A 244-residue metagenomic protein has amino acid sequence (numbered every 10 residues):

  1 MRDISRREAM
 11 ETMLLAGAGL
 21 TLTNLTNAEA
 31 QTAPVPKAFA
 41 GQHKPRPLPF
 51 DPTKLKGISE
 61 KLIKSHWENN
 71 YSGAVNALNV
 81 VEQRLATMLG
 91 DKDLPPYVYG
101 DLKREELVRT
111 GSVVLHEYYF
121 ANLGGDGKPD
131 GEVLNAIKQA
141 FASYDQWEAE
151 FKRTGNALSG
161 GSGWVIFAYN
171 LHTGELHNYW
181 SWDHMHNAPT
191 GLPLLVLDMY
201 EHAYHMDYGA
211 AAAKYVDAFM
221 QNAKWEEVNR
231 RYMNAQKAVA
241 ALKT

Functional and structural regions predicted by a protein language model:
M1-G17: N-terminal secretory signal peptides and thylakoid transit peptides that target proteins across membranes
E11, L15, N69-S72, N76-Q83 (+4 more regions): A broad, structural surface signal
G17, T21, A74-L89, E117 (+6 more regions): A generic secondary-structure signal for well-formed alpha-helical elements
N24-G57: C-terminal segment of N-terminal export signals and the immediately downstream linker at the start of the mature
A38, Q42, N69, E82-M88 (+2 more regions): All-alpha RGS (Regulator of G-protein Signaling) helical domain and cognate RGS-like helical scaffolds
K56-G73, D93-V114, D183-H186, T190-D198: Alpha-helical scaffold segments that form or flank carboxylate-/histidine-based iron centers
N156-E226: An amphipathic alpha-helical core segment
K214-T244: N-terminal targeting pre-sequences for secretion and organelle import
